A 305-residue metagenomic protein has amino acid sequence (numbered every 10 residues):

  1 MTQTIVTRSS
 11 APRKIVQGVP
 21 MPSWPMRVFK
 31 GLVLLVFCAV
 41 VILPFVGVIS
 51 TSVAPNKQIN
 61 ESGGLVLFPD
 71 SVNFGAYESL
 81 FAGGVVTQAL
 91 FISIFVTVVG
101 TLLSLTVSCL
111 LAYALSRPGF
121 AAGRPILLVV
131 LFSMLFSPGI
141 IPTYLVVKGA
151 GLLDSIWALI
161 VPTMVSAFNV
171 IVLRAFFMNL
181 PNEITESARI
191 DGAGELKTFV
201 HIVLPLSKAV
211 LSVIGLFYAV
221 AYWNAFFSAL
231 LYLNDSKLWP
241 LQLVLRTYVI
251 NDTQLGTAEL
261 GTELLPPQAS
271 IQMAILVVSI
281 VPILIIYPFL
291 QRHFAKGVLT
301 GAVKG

Functional and structural regions predicted by a protein language model:
T2-G305: A hydrophobic, multi-pass inner-membrane permease signature
